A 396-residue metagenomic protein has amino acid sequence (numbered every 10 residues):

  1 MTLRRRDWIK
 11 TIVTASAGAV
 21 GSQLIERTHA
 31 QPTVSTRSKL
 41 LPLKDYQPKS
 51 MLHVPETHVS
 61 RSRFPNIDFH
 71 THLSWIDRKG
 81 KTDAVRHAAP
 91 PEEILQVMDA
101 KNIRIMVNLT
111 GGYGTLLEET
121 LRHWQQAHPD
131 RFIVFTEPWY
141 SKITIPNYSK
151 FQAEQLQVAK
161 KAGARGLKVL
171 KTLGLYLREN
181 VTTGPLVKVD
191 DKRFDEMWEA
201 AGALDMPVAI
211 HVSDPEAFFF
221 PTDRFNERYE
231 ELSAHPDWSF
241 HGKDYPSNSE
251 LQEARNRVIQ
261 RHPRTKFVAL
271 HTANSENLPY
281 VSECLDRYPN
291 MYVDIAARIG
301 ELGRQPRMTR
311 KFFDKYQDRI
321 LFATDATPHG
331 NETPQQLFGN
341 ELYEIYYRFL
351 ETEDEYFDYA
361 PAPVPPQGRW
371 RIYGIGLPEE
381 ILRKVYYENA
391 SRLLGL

Functional and structural regions predicted by a protein language model:
M1-L3: Secretory targeting signals
D7-T28: N-terminal export signals
W8-I9, P32-A127: An N-terminally biased module of ancient metal coordination in phosphate/nucleic-acid-related enzymes
P32, R37, L43-K44, S50 (+4 more regions): H/E-rich (His + Asp/Glu) clusters that bind or coordinate divalent metals
V34-S50, T57, L117-W238: Active-site gating/metal-coordination segments in enzymes
I67-T71, M106-N108, V134-T136, L167 (+4 more regions): Hydrophobic faces of well-ordered beta-strands that scaffold small-molecule active sites in alpha/beta enzyme cores
H70, M98, A159, A201 (+3 more regions): Conserved, mostly hydrophobic/aromatic
W75-A89, L109-E119, S141-K150, K188 (+3 more regions): Acidic-and-aromatic substrate-binding clefts and catalytic sites of carbohydrate-active enzymes
